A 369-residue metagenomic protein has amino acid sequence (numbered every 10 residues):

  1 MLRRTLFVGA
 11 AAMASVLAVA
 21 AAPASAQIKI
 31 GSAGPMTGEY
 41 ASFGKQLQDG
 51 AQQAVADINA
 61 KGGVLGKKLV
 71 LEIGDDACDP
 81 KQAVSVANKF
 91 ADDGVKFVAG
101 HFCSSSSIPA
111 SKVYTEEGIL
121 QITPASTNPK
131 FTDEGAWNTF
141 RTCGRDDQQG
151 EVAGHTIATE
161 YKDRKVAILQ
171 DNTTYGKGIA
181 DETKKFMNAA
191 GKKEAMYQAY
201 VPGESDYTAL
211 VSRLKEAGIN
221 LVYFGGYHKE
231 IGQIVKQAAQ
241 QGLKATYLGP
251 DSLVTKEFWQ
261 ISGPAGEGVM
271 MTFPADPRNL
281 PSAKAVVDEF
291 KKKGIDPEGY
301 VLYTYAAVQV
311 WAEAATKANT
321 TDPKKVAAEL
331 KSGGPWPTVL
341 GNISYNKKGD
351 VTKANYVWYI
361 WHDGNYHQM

Functional and structural regions predicted by a protein language model:
M1-G9, A20, S25-M369: Extracytosolic ligand-binding ectodomains
